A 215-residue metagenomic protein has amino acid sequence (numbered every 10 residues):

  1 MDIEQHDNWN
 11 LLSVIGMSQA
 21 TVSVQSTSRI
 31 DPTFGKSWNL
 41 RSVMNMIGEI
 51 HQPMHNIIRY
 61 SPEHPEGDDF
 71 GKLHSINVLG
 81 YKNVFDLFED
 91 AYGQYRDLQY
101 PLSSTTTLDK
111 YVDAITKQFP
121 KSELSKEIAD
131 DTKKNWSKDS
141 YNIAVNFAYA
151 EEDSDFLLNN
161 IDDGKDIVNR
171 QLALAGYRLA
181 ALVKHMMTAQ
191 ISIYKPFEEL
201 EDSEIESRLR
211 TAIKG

Functional and structural regions predicted by a protein language model:
M1-M44, I50-I213: C-terminal accessory segments of proteins
